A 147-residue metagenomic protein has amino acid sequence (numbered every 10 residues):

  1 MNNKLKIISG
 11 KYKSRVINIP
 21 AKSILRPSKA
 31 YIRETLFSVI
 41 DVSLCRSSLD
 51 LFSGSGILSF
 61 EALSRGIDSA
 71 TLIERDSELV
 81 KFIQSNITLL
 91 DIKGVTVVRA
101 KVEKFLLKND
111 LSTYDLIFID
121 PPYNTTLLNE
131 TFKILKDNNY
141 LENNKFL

Functional and structural regions predicted by a protein language model:
M1-L147: Class I S-adenosyl-L-methionine-dependent methyltransferase catalytic core
